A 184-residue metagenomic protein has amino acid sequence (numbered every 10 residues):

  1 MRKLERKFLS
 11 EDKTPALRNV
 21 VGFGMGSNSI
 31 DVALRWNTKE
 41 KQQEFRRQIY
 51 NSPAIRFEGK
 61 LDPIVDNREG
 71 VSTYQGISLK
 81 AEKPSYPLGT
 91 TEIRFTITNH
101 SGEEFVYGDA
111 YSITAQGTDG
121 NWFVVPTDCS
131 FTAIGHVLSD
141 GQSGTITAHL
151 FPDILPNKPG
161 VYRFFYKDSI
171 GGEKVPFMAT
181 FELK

Functional and structural regions predicted by a protein language model:
M1-L4, R56-E69: Short proline/glycine- and acidic-rich turn/helix-capping motifs at secondary-structure junctions
M1-R2, T14-F45: Short glycine/threonine-rich beta-strand-turn micro-motifs
S27-S29, S52, T90: Extracytoplasmic
I49-R56: A common structural junction motif
P63-T132, V137-L138, K167-K184: Primarily secretory-pathway and cell-envelope proteins
D128-L155: Intrinsically disordered, low-complexity Pro/Gly/Ser/Thr-rich segments with frequent PxxP/GP/PP motifs and embedded
N157-D168: A short tyrosine-centered beta-strand micro-motif
